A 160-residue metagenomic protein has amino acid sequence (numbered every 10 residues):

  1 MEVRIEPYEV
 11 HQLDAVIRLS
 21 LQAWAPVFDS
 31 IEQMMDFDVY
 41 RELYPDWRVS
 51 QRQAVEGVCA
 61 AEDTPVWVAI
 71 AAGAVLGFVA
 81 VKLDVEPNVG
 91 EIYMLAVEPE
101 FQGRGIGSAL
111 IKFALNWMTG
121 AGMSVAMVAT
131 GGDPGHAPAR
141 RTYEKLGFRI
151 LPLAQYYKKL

Functional and structural regions predicted by a protein language model:
E2-R4: Extreme N-terminal starter segment of soluble prokaryotic enzymes
E6-P7, R104: Helix-turn-helix-type domain boundary/helix-start signal
P7-Y93, E98, I111-K112, W117 (+1 more regions): Acetyl-CoA-dependent GNAT
K82, A129, A154: Conserved residues at the C-terminal ends of beta-strands
L83, E98-R104, G135: Active-site acidic-Proline motif in GNAT/NAT acetyltransferases
V97, G103-N116, R141, K145: Conserved acetyl-CoA-binding loop-helix of GNAT-fold acetyltransferases
Q102, M127-A139, Y157-L160: Conserved beta-strand-loop-alpha-helix junction that forms the acyl-donor binding cleft
S108, G120, S124, G132-P152: Conserved active-site alpha-helix within GNAT-family acetyltransferase domains
